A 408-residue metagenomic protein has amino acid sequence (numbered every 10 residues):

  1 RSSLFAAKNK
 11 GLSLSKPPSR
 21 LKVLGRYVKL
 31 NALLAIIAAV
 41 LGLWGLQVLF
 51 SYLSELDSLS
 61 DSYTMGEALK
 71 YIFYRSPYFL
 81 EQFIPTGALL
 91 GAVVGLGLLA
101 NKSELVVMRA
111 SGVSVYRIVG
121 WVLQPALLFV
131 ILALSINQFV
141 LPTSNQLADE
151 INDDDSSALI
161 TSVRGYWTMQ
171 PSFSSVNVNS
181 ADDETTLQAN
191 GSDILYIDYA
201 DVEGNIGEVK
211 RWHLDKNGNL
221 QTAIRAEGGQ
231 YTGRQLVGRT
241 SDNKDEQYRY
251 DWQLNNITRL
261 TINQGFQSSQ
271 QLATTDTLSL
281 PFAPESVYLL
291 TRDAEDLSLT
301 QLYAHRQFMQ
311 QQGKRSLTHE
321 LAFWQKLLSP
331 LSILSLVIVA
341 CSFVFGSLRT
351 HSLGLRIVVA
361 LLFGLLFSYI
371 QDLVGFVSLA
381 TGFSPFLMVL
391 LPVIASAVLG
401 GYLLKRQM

Functional and structural regions predicted by a protein language model:
R1-L187, L280, P284-M408: Transmembrane alpha-helices
G66, K70, L128-N263: Non-transmembrane, extracytosolic/lumenal segments of membrane-associated proteins
Y231-L321: Mechanotransmission and gating elements of multispan inner-membrane complexes involved in transport and envelope
